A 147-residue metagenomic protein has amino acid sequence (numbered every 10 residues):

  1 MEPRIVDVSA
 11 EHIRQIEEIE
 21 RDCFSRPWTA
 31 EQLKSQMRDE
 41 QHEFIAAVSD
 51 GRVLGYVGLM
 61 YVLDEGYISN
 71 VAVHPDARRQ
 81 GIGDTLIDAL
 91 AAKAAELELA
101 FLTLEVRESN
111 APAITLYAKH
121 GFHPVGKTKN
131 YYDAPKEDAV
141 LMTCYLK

Functional and structural regions predicted by a protein language model:
R4-D76, I87-A89, K93, L97 (+1 more regions): Acetyl-CoA-dependent GNAT
H42, E137-L141: Short hydrophobic/aromatic beta-strand or adjacent loop that forms the aromatic wall/cage of a ligand/substrate-binding
I68, L102-V106: Conserved hydrophobic beta-strand within the GNAT/NAT acetyltransferase core sheet that lines the active-site cleft
H74, R78, E105-S109, A134: Residue-level recognition of the GNAT/N-acetyltransferase active site
R79-A92, T115-K119: Conserved acetyl-CoA-binding loop-helix of GNAT-fold acetyltransferases
I87, N110-A113, N130-P135: Short glycine/proline-centered loop/turn elements that form peptide/ligand docking sites
E105, H123-D138: Conserved catalytic-core motifs of GNAT/GCN5-like acyltransferases
Y117, F122, M142: Conserved active-site tyrosine of GNAT-family acetyltransferases
